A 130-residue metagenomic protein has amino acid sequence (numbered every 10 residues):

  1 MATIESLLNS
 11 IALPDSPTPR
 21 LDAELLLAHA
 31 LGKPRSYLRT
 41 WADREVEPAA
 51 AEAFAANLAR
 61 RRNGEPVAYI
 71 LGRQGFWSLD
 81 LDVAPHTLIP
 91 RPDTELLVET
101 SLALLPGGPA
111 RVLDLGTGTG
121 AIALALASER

Functional and structural regions predicted by a protein language model:
M1-P19: Non-catalytic nucleic-acid substrate-recognition regions in nucleic-acid-modifying enzymes
D15, A30-L31, L105, R130: A broad structural signal for alpha-helix termini and local helix breaks/kinks
L25-A103: Conserved AdoMet
P92-R130: Conserved SAM/SAH cofactor-binding pocket of Class I
